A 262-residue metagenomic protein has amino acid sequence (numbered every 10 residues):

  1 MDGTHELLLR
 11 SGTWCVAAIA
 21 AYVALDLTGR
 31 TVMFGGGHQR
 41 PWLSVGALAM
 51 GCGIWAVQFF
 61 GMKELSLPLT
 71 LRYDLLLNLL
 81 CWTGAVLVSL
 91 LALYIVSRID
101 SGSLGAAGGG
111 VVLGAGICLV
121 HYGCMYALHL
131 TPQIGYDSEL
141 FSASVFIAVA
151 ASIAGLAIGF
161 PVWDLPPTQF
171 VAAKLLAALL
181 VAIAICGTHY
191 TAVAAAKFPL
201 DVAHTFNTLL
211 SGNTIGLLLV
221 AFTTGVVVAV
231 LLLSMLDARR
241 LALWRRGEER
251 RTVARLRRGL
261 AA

Functional and structural regions predicted by a protein language model:
M1-A262: Peripheral, non-catalytic segments of secretory and membrane proteins
